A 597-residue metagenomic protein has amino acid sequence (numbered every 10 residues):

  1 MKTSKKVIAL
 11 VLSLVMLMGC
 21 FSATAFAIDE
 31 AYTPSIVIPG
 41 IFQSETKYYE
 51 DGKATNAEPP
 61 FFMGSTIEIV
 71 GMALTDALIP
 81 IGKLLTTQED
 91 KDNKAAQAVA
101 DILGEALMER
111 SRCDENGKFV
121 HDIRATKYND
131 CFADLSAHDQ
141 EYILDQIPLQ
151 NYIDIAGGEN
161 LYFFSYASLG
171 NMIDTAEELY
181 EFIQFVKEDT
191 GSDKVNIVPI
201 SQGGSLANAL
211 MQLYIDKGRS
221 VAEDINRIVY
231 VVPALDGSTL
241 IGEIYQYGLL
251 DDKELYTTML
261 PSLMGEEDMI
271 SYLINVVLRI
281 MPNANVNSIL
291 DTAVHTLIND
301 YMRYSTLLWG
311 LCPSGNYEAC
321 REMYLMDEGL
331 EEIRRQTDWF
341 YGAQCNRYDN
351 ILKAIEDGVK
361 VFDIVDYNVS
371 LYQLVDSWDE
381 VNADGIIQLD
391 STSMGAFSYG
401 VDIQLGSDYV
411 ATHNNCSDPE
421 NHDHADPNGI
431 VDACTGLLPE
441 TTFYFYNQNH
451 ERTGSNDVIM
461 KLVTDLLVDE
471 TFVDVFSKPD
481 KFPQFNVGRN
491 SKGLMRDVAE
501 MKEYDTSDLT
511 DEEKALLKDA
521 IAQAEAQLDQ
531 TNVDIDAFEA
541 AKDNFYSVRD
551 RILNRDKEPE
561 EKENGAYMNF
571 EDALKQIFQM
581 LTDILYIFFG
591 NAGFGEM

Functional and structural regions predicted by a protein language model:
M1-T3: N-terminal secretory signal peptides that target proteins for export/translocation
K5-F26: Sec-dependent N-terminal signal peptides of Gram-positive bacterial secreted proteins and lipoproteins
V11, A156, T190, E356-D357: A structural signal for short coil/turn segments at secondary-structure junctions
A27-Y32, I36-Q43, Y49, S288-R496 (+1 more regions): Terminal low-complexity/disordered tails
I28-V198, S205-P261, S370, E380-D384 (+2 more regions): N-terminal non-catalytic accessory region
I102-E141, E243-V361, D366-V369: Alpha/beta hydrolase fold serine-hydrolase catalytic domain that processes acyl esters and thioesters
D174, E178-E181, S205-A209, D268 (+9 more regions): Extracytoplasmic/secreted proteins, especially bacterial periplasmic and envelope-associated proteins
N490-E563, F570: Beta-rich interaction/scaffold domains
